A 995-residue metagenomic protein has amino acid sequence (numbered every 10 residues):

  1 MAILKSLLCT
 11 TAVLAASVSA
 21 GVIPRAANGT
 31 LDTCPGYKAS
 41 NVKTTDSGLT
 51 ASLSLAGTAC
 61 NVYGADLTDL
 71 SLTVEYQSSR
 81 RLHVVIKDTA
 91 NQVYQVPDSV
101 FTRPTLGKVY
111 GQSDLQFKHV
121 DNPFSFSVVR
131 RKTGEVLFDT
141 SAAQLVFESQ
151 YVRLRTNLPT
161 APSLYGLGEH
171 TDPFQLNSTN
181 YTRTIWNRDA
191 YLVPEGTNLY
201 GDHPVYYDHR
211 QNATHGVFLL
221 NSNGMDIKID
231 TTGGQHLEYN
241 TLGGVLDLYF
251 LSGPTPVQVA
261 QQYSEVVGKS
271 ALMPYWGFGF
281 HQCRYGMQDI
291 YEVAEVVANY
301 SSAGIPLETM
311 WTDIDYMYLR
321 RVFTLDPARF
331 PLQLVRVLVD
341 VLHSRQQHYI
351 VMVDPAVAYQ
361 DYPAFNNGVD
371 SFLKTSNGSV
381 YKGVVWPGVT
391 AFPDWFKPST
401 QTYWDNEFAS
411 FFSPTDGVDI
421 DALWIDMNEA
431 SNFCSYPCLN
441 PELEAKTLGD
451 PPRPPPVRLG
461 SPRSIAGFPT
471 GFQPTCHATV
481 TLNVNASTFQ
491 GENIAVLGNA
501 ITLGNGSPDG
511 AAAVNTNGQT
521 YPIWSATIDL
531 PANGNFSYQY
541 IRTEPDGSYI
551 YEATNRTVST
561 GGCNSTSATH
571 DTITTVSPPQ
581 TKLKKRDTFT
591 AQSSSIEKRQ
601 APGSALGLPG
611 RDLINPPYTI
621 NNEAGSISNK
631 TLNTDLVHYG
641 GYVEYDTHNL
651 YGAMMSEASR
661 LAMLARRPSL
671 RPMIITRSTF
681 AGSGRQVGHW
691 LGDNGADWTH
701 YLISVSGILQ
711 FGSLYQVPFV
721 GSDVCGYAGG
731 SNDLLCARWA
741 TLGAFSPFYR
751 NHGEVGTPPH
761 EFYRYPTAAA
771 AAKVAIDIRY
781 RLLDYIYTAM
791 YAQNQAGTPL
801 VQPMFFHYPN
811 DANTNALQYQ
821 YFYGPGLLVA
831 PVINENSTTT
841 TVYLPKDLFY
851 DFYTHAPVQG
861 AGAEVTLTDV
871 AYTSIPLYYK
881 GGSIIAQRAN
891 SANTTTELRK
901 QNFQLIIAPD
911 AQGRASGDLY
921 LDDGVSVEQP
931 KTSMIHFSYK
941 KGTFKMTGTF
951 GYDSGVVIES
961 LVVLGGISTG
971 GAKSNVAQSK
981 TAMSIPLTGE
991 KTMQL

Functional and structural regions predicted by a protein language model:
M1-V22: Fungal secretory targeting signals
V22-T44, G48, E135-T479, K582-S874 (+1 more regions): Catalytic-domain carbohydrate-binding cleft regions of carbohydrate-active enzymes
A26-L55, D66-Q112: A low-complexity, Ser/Thr/Gly/Pro-enriched, surface-exposed linker/loop concept that marks segments flanking
N28-D32, A190, M663, Y879-A977 (+1 more regions): Accessory, solvent-exposed terminal regions and/or long lumenal/extracellular loops of proteins
A51-L53, V74, V84, D114 (+3 more regions): Short, well-ordered beta-strand segments enriched in hydrophobic/aromatic residues
Y94, Y110, Y843-P857, L961-S979: Solvent-exposed beta-hairpin/edge-strand motifs
A486-N535, T543-G562: Aromatic-rich carbohydrate-binding modules that target alpha-glucans
T543-D587, T868: Structured interaction patches on ligand/partner-binding surfaces of diverse proteins
